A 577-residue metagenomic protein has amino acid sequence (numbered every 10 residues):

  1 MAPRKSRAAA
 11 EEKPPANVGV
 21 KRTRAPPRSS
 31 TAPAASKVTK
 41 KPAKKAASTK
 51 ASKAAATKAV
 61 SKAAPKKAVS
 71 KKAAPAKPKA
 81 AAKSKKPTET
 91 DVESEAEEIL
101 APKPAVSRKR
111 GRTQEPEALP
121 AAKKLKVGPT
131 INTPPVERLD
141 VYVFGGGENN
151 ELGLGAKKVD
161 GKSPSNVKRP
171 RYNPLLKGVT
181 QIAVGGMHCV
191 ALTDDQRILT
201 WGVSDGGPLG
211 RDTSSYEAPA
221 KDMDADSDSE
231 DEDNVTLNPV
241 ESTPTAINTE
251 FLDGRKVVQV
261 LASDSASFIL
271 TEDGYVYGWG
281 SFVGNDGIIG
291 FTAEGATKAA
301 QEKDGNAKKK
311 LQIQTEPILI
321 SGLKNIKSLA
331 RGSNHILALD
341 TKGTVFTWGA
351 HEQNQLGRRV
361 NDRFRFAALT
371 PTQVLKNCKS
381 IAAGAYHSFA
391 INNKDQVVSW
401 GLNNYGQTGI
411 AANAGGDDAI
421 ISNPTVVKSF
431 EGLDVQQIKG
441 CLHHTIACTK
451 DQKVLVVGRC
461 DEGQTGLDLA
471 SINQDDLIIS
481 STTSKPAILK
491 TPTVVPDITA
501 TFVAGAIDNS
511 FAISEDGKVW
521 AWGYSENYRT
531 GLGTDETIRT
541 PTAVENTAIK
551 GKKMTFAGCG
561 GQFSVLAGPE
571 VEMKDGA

Functional and structural regions predicted by a protein language model:
M1-V136, S227-S229, M573-A577: Ser/Thr-rich, low-complexity intrinsically disordered regulatory regions
L139-R171, D194-L237, V283, G290-K308: Beta-propeller domains
V143, H188-A191, T200, A266-I269 (+10 more regions): Conserved core positions of repeat-based scaffolds
G147, D195, S204, S215 (+13 more regions): Residue-level signature of beta-propeller blades and closely related beta-rich strand-turn architectures in secreted
R255, V260-G415, I421-S422: Solenoidal tandem-repeat scaffolds enriched in leucines and small polar residues
K439-H444, C448-G463, T483-Y528: Loop/turn-rich, solvent-exposed surfaces of beta-rich toroidal or solenoidal domains
G517-V519, Y524-N527, G531-A577: Blade-level signature of beta-propeller repeat domains, shared across WD40, Kelch, NHL, RCC1 and BNR/Asp-box propellers
